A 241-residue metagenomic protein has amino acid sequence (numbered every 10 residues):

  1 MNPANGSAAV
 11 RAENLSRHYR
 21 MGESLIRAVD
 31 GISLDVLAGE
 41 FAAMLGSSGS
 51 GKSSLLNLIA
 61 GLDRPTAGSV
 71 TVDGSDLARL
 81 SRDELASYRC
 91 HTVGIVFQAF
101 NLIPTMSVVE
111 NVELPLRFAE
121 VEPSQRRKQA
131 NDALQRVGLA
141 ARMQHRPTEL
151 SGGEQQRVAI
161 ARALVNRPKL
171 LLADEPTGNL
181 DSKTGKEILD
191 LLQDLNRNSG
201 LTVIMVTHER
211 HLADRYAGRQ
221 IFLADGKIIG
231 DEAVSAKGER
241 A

Functional and structural regions predicted by a protein language model:
M1-H18, E232-A241: ABC-family P-loop ATPase nucleotide-binding domain
S7-L223, I228: ABC family nucleotide-binding domain
